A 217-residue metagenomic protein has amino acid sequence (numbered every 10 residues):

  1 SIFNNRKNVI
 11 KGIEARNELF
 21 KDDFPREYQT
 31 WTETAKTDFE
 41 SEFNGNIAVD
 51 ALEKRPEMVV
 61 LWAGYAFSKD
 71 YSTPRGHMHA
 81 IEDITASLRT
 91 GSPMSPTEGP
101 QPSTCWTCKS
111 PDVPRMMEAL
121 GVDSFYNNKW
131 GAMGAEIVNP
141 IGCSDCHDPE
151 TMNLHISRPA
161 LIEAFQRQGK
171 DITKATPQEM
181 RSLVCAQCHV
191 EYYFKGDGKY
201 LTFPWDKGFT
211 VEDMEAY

Functional and structural regions predicted by a protein language model:
S1-R75, E118-P140, S144-D145, E150-Y217: Primarily the internal scaffold of c-type cytochrome electron-transfer domains, especially repeated/multiheme c-type
G64, P74-M78, E82, E98-Q101 (+1 more regions): Non-catalytic propeptide/linker segments at domain boundaries
H77-H79, D83-S87, K109, H147 (+1 more regions): Aromatic/pi-system hotspot detector in well-structured domains
I81-Q101, G131-I137, A175-E179: Short, flexible, mixed-charge glycine/proline-rich loop motifs that serve as phosphate/nucleic-acid-contacting
T90-M116, G121: A cross-kingdom signal targeting lumenal/periplasmic-facing segments of multi-pass membrane and secretory-pathway
